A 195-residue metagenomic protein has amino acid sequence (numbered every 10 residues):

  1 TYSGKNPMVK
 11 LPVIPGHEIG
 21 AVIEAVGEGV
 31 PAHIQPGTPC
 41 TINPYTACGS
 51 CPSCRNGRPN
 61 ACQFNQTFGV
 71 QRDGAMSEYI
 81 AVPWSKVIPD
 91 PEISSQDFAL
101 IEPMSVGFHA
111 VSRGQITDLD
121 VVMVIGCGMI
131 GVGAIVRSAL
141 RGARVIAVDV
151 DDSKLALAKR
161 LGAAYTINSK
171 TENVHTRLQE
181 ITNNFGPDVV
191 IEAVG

Functional and structural regions predicted by a protein language model:
S3-P52, P91-I93: Glycine-rich beta-strand-centered segment in the early N-terminal region that forms part of a ligand/cofactor-binding
P44, K170, V194: Glycine-rich, N-terminal phosphate-binding loop of Rossmann-like dinucleotide-binding domains
C48-I125: NAD(P)H dinucleotide-binding glycine-rich loop of Rossmann-like/cofactor-binding domains, especially the beta1-alpha1
E78-Y79, R144, Y165, V189: Well-ordered beta-strand positions
I93-E172: Mid-domain Rossmann-like dinucleotide-binding core that forms the NAD(H)/NADP(H) cofactor-binding site
E172-N184: Short amphipathic alpha-helix with an adjacent loop that forms part of the alpha/beta core around
F185-I191: Short SAM/SAH-binding signature in class I
